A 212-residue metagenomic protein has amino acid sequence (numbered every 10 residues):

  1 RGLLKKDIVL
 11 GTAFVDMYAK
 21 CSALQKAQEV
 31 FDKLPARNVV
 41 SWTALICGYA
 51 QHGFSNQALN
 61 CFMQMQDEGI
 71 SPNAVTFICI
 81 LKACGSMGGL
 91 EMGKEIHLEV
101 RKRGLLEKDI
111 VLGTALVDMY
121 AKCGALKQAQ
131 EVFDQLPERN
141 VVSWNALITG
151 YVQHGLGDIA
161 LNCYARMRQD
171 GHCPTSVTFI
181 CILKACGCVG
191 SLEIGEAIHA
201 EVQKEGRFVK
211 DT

Functional and structural regions predicted by a protein language model:
D7, G11-T12, D16, A27 (+17 more regions): Pentatricopeptide repeat
D32, L45, Q64-G69, R166-G171: Core domains of intracellular innate-immunity/apoptotic signalosomes
